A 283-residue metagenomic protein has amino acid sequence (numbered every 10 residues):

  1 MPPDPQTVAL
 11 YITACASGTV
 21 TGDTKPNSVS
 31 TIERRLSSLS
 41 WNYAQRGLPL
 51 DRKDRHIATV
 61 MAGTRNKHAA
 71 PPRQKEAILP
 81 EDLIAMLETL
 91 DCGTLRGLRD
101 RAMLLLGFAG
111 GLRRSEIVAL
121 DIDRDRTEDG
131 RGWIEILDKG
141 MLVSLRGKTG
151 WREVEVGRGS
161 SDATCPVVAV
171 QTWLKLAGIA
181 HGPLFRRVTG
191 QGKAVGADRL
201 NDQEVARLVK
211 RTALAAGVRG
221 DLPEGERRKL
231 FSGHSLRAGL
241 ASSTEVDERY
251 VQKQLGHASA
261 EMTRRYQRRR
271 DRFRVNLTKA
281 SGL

Functional and structural regions predicted by a protein language model:
M1-R73, T89-G93: N-terminal core-binding DNA-recognition domain of tyrosine recombinases/integrases
G22-K25, V218-L230: Short helix/loop segment immediately N-terminal to the Walker
I84-R114, V118: Basic, Lys/Arg- and aromatic-enriched nucleic-acid-binding interface segment
R99-R101, D202, A206, H234-A238: Short, leucine-enriched amphipathic alpha-helices that occur as contiguous helical runs
L105, S235-A258: C-terminal catalytic core of tyrosine-transesterase DNA break-rejoin enzymes
A119-V167, Q171-L176: Conserved tyrosine-mediated DNA breakage-rejoining catalytic core shared by Y-recombinases
K148-T172, P183-R211: C-terminal catalytic core of Y-nucleophile DNA break-rejoin enzymes
E248, L255-A280: Catalytic-site neighborhood detector that most strongly recognizes the C-terminal catalytic loop/helix of tyrosine
